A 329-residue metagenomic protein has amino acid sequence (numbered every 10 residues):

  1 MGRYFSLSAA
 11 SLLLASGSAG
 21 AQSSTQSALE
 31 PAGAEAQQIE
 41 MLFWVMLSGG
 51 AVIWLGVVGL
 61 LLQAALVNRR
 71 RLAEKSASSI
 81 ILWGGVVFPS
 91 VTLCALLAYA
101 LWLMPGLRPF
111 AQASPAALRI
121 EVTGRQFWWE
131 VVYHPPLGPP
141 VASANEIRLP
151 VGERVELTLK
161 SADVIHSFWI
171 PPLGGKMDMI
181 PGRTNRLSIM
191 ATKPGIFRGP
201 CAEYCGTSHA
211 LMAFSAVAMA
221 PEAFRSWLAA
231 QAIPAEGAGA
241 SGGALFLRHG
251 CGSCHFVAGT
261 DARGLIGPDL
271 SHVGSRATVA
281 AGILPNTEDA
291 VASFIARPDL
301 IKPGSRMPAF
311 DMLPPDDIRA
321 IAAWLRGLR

Functional and structural regions predicted by a protein language model:
M1-S23: N-terminal secretory/membrane targeting signals
G2, L328-R329: Short, solvent-exposed mixed-charge patches
S6-L7, W44-M46, L55, I81 (+1 more regions): Small-residue packing motifs within transmembrane alpha-helices
A21-F43, A65-L265, G282-P303, A309-A323 (+1 more regions): Non-transmembrane, membrane-proximal soluble domains of secreted or membrane proteins
M41-M46, A277: Short aromatic-rich membrane-water interface segments that cap or initiate transmembrane helices in multi-pass membrane
G50: Globin-like tetrapyrrole-binding proteins
W54-N68: Alpha-helical transmembrane segments
